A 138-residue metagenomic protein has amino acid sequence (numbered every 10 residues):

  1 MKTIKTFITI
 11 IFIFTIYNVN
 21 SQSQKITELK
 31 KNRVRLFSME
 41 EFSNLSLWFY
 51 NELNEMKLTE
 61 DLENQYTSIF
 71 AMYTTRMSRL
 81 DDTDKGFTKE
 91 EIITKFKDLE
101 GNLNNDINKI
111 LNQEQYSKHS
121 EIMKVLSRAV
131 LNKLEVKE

Functional and structural regions predicted by a protein language model:
M1-E28: Bacterial Sec-dependent N-terminal signal peptides
Q22-E138: Charge-rich (acidic/polar
